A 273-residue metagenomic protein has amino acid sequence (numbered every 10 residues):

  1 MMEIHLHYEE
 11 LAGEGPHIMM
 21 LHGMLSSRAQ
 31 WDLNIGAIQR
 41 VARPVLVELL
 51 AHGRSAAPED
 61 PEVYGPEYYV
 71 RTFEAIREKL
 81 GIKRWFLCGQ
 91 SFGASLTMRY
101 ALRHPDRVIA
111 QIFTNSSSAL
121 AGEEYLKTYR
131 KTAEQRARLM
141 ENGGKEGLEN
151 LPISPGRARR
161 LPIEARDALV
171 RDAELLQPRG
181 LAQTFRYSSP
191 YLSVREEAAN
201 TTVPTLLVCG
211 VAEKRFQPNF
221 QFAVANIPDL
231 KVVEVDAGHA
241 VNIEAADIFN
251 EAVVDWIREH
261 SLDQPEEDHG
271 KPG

Functional and structural regions predicted by a protein language model:
M1-M19, Q39-R43, I82-K83, V254 (+1 more regions): Alpha/beta-hydrolase fold catalytic core
H7-E62, I76: Conserved HGGG/HGGXW glycine-rich cap/lid loop of the alpha/beta-hydrolase fold
V45-C88, F92, E251-V254: Active-site loop/oxyanion-hole signature of alpha/beta-hydrolase fold enzymes
M98, L102-R103, I109-E141: Flexible "cap/lid" loop of the alpha/beta hydrolase fold
G122-T128, E141-A199: Conserved alpha/beta-hydrolase catalytic His-Asp/Glu region
R179, Q183-A225: Conserved serine/cysteine hydrolase catalytic core
N226-A240: Catalytic histidine neighborhood in serine/cysteine hydrolases with alpha/beta-hydrolase-type architecture
A237-N250: Catalytic histidine-centered segment of alpha/beta-hydrolase-like enzymes
